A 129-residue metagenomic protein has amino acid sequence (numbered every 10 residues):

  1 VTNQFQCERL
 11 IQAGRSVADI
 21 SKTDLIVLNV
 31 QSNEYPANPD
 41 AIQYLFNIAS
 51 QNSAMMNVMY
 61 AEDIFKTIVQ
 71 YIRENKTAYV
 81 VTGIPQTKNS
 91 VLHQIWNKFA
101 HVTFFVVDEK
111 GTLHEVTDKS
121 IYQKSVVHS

Functional and structural regions predicted by a protein language model:
V1-N52, N57: Small/aliphatic-rich secondary-structure junction motif
V1-Q4, V30-Q31, A61, T82-Q86 (+1 more regions): Structural motif
Q12-G14, T67-Y71, V91-I95: A short acidic, amphipathic alpha-helical/loop segment
K22, S53, K76, A100-T103: Residue-level detector of structured alpha->beta connecting loops
I26-V27, M56-M59, Y79-V81, T103-V106: Short hydrophobic alpha-helical runs that function as membrane-insertion/retention elements
I42-N47, R73-K76, K98, Y122-S125: Short, hinge-like loop/turn segments at secondary-structure boundaries
N52-Y79, Q86-K88: Structural beta-alpha unit
G83-S129: Gly/Ser-rich helix-loop-strand patches that form or flank binding pockets for ribonucleotide-derived cofactors
